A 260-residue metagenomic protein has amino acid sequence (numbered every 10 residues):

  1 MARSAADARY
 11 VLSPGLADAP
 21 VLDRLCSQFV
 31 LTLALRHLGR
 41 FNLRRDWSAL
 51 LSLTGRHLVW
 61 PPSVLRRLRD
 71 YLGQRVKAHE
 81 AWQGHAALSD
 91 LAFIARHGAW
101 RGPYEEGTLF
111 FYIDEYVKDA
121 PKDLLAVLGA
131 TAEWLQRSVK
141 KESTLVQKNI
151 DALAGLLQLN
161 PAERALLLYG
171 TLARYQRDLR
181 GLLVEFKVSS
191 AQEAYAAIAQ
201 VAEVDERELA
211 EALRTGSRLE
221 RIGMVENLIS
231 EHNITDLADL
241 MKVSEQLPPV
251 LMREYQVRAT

Functional and structural regions predicted by a protein language model:
M1-T260: Intrinsically disordered, low-complexity N-terminal extensions of AAA+/P-loop NTPases that precede the structured
